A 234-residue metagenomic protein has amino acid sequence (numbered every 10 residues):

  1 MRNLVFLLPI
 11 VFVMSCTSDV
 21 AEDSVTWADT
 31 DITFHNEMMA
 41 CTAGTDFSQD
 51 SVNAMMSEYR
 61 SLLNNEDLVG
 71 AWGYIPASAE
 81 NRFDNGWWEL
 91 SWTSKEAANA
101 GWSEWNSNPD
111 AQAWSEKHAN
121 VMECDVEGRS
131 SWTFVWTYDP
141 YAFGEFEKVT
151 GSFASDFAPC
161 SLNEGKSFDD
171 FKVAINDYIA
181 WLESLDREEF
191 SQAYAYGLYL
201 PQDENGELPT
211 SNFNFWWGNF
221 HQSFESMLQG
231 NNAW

Functional and structural regions predicted by a protein language model:
L4-M14: Sec-dependent N-terminal signal peptides
C16-W234: Short S/T/G/P-rich N-terminal loop/turn motif that feeds into the first structured element of a domain
